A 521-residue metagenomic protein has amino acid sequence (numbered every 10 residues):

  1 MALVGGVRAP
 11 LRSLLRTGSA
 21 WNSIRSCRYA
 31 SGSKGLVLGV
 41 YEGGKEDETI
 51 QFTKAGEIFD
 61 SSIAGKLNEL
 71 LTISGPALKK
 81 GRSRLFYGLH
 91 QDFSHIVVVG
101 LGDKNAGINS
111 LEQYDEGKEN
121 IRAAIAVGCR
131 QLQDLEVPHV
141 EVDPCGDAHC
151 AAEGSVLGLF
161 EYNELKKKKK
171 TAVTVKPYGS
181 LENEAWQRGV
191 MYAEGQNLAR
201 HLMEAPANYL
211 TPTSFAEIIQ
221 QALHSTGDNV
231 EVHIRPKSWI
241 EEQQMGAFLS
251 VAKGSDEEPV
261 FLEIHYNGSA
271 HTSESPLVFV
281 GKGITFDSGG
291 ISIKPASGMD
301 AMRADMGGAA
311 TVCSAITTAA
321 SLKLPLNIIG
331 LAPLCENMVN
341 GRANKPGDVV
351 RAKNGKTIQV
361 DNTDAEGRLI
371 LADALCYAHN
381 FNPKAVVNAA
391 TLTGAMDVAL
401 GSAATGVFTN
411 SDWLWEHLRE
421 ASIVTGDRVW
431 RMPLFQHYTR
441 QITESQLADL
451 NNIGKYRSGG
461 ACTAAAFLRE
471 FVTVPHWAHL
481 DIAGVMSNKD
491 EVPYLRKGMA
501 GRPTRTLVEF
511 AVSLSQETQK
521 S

Functional and structural regions predicted by a protein language model:
A2-E274, F510, Q516-K520: Glycine-/small-residue-enriched capping loops at alpha/beta junctions
A2-R8, S62-A64, N68-K79, A216-S521: A generic structural signal for tightly packed, nonpolar segments enriched in small/aliphatic residues
